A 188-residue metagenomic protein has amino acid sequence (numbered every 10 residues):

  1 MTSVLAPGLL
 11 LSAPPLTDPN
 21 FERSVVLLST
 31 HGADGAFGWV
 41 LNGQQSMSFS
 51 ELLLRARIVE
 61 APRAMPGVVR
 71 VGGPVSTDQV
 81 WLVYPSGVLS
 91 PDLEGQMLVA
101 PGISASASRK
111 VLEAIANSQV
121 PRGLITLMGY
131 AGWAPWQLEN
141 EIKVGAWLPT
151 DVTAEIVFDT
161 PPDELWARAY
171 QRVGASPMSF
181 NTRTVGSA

Functional and structural regions predicted by a protein language model:
M1-A188: A short aromatic-anchored loop/beta-hairpin motif
